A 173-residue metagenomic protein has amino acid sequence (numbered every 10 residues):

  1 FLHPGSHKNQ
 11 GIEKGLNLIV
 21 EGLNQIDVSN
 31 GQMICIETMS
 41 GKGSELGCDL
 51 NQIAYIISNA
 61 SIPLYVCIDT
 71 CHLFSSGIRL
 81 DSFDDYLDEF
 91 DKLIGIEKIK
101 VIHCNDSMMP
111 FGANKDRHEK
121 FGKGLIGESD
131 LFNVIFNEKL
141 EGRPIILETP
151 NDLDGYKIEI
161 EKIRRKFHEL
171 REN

Functional and structural regions predicted by a protein language model:
F1-Y65: Active-site acidic/histidine proton-transfer and metal-coordination neighborhood in alpha/beta enzyme cores
P4-K8, T38-K42, T70-F74, D106-M108 (+1 more regions): Active-site-proximal loop/turn and secondary-structure-junction residues that shape catalytic pockets, frequently
E13, L46-L50, F74-G142, P150-N151: Gly/Pro-rich active-site loop or hairpin
I26-I34, A60-I62, L93-E97, N133-R143 (+1 more regions): A structural motif corresponding to the C-terminal end of an alpha-helix and its immediate exit/capping segment
I34, D69, I102, I145: Conserved, mostly hydrophobic/aromatic
E37, E148, E159: Acidic-residue sensor for enzyme active/binding pockets
L153-R171: C-terminal helical cap(s) of enzyme catalytic domains, especially alpha/beta-barrels
